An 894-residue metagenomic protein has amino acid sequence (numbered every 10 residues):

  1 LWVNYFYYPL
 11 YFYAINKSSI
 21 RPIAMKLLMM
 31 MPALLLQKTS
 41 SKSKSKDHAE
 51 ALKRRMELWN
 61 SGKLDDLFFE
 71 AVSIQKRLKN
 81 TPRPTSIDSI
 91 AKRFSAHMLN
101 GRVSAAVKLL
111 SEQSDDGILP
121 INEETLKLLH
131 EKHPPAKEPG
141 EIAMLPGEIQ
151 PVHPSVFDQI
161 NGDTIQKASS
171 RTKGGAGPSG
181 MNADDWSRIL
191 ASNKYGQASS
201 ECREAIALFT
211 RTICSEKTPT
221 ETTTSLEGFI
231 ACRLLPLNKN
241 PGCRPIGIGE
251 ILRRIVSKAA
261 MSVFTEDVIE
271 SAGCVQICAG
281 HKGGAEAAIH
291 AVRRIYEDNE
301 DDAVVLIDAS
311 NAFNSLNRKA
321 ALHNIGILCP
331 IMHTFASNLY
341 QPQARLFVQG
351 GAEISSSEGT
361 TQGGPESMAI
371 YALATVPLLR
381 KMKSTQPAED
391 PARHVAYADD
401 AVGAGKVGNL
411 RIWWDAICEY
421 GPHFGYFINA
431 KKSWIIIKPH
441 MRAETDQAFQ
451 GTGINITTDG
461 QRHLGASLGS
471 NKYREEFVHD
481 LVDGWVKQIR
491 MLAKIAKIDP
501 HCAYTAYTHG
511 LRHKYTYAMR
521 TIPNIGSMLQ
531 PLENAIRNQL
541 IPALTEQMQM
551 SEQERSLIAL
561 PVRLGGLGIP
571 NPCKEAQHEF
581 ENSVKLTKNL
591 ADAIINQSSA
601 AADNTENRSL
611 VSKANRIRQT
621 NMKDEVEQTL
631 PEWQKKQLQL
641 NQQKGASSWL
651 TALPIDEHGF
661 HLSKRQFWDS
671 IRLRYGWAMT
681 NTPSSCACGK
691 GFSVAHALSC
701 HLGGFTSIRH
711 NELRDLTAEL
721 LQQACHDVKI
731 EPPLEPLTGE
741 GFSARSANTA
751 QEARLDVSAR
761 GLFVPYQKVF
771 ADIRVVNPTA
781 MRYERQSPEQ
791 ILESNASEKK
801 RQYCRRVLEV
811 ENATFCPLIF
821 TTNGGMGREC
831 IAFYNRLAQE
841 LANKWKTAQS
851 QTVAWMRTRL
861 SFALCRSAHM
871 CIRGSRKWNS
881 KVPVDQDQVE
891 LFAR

Functional and structural regions predicted by a protein language model:
L1-K26, A33-S225, I230-R233, D302: Surface-exposed loop/turn segments and immediately adjacent short secondary-structure elements within folded domains
M29-V107, S111, L532, T545-Y675: Extended C-terminal regions of large enzymes
F94-G101, I121, G147, P151-A374 (+5 more regions): Conserved pre-catalytic core of RNA-dependent polymerases
G177, R233-L234, R244, A260 (+10 more regions): Catalytic palm active-site di-aspartate
G408-W413, F427-D459: Short, conserved micro-motifs composed of acidic
G451-N524, S583-L590, I594-I595: Basic, alpha-helical interaction scaffolds
H661-S693, L716, L720-Y783, L792-S797 (+2 more regions): Active-site metal-binding core of divalent-cation-utilizing nuclease and nuclease-like domains
F820-R894: Domain-level recognition of nuclease-like catalytic cores that cleave nucleotide substrates
